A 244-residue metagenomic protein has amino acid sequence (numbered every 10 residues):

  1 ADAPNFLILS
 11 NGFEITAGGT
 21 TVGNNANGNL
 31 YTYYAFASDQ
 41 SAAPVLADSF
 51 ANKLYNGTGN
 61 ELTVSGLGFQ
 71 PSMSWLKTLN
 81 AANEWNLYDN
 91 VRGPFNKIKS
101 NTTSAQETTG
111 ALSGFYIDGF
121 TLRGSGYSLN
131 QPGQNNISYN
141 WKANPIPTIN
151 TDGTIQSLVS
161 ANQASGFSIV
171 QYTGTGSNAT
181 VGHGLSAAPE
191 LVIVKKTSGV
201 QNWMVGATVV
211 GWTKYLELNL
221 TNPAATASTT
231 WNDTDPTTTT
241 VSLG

Functional and structural regions predicted by a protein language model:
A1-G244: Surface-exposed molecular-recognition determinants
